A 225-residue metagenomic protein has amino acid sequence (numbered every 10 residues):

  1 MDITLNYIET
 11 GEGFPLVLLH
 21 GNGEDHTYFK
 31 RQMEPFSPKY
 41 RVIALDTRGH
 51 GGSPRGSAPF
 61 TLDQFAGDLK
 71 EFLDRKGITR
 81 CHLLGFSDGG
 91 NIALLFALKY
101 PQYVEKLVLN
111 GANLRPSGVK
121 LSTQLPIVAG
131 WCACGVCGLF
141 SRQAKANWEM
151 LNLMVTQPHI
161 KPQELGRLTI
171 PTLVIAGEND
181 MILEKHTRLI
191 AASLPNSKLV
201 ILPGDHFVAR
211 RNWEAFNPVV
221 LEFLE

Functional and structural regions predicted by a protein language model:
I8-G52: Conserved HGGG/HGGXW glycine-rich cap/lid loop of the alpha/beta-hydrolase fold
E34, I43-L84: Active-site loop/oxyanion-hole signature of alpha/beta-hydrolase fold enzymes
N91-K99, E105-A133: Flexible "cap/lid" loop of the alpha/beta hydrolase fold
G138-Q163, E178-N179: Hydrophobic, aromatic-rich cap/lid helix
L168, V174-A176: Short beta-strand/loop motif that positions the catalytic acidic residue of the alpha/beta-hydrolase fold
M181-H186: Conserved alpha/beta-hydrolase "acid-adjacent" motif
A191-F207: Catalytic histidine neighborhood in serine/cysteine hydrolases with alpha/beta-hydrolase-type architecture
D205-N217: Catalytic histidine-centered segment of alpha/beta-hydrolase-like enzymes
